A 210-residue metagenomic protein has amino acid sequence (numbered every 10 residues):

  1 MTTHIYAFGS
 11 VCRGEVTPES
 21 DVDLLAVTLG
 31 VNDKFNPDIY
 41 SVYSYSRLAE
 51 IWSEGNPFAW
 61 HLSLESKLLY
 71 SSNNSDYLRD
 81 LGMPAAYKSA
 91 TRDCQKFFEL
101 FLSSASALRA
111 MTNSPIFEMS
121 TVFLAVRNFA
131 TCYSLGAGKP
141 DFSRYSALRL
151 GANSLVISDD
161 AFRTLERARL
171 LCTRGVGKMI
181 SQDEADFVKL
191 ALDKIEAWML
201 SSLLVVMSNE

Functional and structural regions predicted by a protein language model:
M1-T2, C12-E19, V27-E210: Catalytic core of pol beta-like nucleotidyltransferases
L24: Non-catalytic DNA-binding core/recognition domains of DNA-processing enzymes
